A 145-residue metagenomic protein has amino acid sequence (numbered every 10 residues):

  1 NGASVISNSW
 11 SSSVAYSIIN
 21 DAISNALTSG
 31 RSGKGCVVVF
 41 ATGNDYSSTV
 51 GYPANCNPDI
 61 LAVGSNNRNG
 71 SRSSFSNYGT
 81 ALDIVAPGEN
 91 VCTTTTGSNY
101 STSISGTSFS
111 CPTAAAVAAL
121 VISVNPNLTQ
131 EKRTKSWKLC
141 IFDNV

Functional and structural regions predicted by a protein language model:
A3-S7, Y16-S17, A22, K34-V37 (+4 more regions): C-terminal subdomain of the subtilisin-like protease fold in secreted/lumenal serine endopeptidases
S4-S9, C36-A41, L61-G64, D83-A86 (+2 more regions): Structural recognition of the beta-strand scaffold that forms the well-ordered cores of secreted hydrolase catalytic
S11-S13, G43-S47, N66-N69, N90: Catalytic metal-binding/acid-base residues of hydrolase active sites
S29, N44, L120-V124: Active-site catalytic microenvironments for nucleophilic, acid-base chemistry
A41, D45, T102-A114: Gly/Ser-rich catalytic serine loop of serine hydrolases
Y46-N55: Distinct, well-ordered alpha-helical segments
S65-F109: Catalytic-core environment of secreted peptidases
F109-P126: Short, small-residue alpha-helix embedded
